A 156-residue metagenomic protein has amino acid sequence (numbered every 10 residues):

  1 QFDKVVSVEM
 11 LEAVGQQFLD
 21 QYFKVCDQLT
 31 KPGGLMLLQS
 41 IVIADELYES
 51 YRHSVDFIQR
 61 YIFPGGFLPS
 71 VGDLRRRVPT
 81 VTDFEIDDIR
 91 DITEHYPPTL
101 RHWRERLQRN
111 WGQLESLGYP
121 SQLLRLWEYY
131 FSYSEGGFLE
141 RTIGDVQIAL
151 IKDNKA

Functional and structural regions predicted by a protein language model:
Q1-F2: Short conserved loop adjoining the S-adenosyl-L-methionine
V6-L11: A conserved beta-strand element that flanks and buttresses the S-adenosyl-L-methionine
A13-V14, F18: A short His-aromatic
D20-L35: A short glycine-rich, Lys/Arg-flanked "PGG" loop and its adjoining helix->strand segment in the class I
Q39: Alpha/beta-hydrolase-fold catalytic nucleophile elbow
V42-A156: Substrate-binding/catalytic lobe of Class I Rossmann-like enzymes that use SAM or dcSAM, i.e., the mid-to-C-terminal
